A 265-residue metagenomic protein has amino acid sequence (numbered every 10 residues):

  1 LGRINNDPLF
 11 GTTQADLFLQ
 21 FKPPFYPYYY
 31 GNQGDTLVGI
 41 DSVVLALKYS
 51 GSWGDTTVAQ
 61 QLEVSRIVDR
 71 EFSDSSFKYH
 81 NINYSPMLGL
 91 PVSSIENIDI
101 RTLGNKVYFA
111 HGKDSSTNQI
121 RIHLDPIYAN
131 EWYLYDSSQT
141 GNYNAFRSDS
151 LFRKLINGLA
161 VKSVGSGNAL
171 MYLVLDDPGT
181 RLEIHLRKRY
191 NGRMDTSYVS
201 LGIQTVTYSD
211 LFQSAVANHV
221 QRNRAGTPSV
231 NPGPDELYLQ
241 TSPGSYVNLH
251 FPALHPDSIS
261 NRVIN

Functional and structural regions predicted by a protein language model:
L1-N265: Secreted, disulfide-rich extracellular signaling modules
